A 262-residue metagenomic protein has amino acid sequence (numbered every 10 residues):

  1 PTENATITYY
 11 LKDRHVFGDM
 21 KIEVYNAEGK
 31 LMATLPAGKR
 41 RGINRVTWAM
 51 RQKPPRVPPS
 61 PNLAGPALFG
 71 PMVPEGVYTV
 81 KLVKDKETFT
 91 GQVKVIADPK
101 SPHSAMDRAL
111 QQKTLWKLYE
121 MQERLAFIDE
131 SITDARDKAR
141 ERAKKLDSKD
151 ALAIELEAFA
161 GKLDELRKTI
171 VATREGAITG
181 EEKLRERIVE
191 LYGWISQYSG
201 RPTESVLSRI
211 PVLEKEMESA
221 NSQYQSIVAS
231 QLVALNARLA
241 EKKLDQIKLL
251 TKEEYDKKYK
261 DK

Functional and structural regions predicted by a protein language model:
P1-K21, Y25, R45, R108 (+3 more regions): Contiguous beta-strand segments within globular domains
Y9-L11, M50, V95: Hydrophobic beta-strand positions in extracellular immunoglobulin-like domains
F17-P36, L82: Extended low-complexity, serine/threonine- and proline-enriched intrinsically disordered segments
L31-F69: Glycine-centered tight-turn motifs at strand-turn-strand junctions
G70-P74: Surface-exposed, short loops/turns at beta-strand junctions within beta-sandwich domains
V77, V93, R124-K262: Mature extracytoplasmic or organellar-lumen-exposed domains after removal of signal/transit peptides
D85-I128: Extended, polar beta-sheet/loop recognition surfaces of beta-rich domains that mediate binding to diverse ligands
